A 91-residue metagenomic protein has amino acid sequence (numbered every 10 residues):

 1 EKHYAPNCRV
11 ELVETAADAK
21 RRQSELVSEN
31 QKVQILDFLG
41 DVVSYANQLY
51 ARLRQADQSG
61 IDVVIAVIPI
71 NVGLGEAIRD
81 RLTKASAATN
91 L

Functional and structural regions predicted by a protein language model:
E1-L91: A C-terminal functional module that forms or caps the active site or interfaces directly with catalytic machinery
